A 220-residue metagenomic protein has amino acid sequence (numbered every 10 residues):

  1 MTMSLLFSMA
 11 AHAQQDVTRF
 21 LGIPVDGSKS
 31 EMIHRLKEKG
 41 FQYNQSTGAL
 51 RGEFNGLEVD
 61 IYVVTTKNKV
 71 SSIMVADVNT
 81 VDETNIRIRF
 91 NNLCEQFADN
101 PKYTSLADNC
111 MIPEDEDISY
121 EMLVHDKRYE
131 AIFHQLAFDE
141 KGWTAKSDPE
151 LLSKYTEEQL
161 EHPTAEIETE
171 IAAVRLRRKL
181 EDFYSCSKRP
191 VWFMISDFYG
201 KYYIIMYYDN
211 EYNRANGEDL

Functional and structural regions predicted by a protein language model:
M1-S8: Bacterial N-terminal signal peptides
M9-A13: Sec/Tat signal peptide C-region and signal peptidase I cleavage site
Q14-Q45, N79-L220: Non-cytosolic coordination micro-motifs
H34-I73: N-terminal, post-signal-peptide region of Sec/Tat-exported proteins
